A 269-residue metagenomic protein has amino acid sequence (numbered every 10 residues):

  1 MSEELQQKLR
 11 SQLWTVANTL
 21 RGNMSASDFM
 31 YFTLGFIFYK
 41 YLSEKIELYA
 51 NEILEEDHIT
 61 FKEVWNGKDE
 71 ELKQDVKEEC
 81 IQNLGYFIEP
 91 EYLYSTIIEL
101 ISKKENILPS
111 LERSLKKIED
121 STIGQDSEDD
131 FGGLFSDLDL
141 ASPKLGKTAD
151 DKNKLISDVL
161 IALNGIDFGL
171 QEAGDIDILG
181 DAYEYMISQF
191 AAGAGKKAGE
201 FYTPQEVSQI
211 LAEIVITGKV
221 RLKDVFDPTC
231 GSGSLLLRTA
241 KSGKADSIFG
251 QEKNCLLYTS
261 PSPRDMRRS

Functional and structural regions predicted by a protein language model:
M1-V215: Non-catalytic, mostly N-terminal accessory regions of nucleic-acid modification and defense proteins
L34, P143-L145, G233, E252 (+1 more regions): A ubiquitous, low-specificity "background" feature that marks scattered single residues across proteins without
K197-P261: Conserved S-adenosyl-L-methionine
S262-D265, S269: Positively charged, low-complexity/disordered segments
